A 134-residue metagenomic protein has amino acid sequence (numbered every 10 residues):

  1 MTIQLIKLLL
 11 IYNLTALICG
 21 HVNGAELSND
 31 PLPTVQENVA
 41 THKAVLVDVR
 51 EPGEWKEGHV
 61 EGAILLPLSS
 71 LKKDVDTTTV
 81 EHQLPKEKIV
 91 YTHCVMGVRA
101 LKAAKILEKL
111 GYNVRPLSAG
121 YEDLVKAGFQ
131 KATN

Functional and structural regions predicted by a protein language model:
T2-L8, Y12, G20-A44, G53-I89 (+1 more regions): Rhodanese-like catalytic fold shared by cysteine-dependent sulfurtransferases and DSP/PTP-type phosphatases
L46-D48: Structural scaffold elements adjacent to functional motifs in cytosolic proteins
H93: Short, surface-exposed ligand- or partner-binding patches at beta-edge/loop junctions that are enriched in aromatics
